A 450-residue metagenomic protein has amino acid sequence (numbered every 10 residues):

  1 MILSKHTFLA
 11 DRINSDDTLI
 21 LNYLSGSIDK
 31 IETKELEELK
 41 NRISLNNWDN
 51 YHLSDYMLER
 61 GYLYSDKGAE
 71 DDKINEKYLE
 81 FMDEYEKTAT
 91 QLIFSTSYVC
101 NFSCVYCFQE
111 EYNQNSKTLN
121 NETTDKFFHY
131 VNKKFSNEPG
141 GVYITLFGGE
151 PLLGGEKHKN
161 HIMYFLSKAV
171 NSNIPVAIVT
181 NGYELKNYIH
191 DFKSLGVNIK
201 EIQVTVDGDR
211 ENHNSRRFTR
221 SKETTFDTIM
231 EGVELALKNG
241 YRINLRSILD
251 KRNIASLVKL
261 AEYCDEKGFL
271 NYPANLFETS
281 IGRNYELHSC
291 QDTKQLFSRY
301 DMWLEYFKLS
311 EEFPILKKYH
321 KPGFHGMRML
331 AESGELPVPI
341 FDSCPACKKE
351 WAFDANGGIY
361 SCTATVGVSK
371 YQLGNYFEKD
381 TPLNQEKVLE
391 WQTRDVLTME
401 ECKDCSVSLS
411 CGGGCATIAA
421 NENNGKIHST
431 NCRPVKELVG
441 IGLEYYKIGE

Functional and structural regions predicted by a protein language model:
S4-K30, Y51-I93, N137: N-terminal [4Fe-4S]-dependent radical SAM core
S15, C344-C347: Short, small/polar residue-rich loop motifs at catalytic or cofactor-binding pockets
K87-E122: Canonical Radical SAM [4Fe-4S] cluster-binding loop centered on the CxxxCxxC motif and its immediate flanking residues
I93, T124-T145, G154-G282: Radical SAM/AdoMet-radical enzyme domain recognition
V99-Q109, A346, S361-A364, M399-T417 (+1 more regions): Local cysteine-cluster metal-coordination motifs and their immediate loop/turn environment, predominantly Fe-S cluster
H129-G149, E390, S429-E450: Short Fe-S-cluster ligation motifs
E211-R216, R252, Y272-F297, K317-S333 (+1 more regions): Flexible glycine/acidic-rich beta-alpha junction loops that bind and position SAM and/or redox cofactors in anaerobic
F297-S333, T363-L409: C-terminal accessory region of radical SAM enzymes
